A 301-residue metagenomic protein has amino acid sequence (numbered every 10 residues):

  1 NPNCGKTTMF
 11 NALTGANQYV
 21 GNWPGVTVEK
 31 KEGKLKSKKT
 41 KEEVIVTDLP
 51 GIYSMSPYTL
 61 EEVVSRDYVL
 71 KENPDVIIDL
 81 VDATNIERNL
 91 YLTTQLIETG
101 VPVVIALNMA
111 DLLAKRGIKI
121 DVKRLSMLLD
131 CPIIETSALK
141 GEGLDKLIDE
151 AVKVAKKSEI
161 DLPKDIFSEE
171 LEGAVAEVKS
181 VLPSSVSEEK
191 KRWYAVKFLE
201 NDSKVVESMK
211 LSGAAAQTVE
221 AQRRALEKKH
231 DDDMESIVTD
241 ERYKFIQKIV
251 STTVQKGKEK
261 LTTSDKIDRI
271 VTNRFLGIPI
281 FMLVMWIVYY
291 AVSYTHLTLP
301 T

Functional and structural regions predicted by a protein language model:
N1-T47: Conserved G1/Walker A P-loop phosphate-binding module
I45-P57: Switch II (G3) loop of P-loop NTPases
Y68-E72, V76-P132: Conserved C-terminal guanine-recognition region of P-loop GTPase G domains, centered on the G4
A114-G257: Alpha-helical transmembrane helix bundles of large polytopic membrane transport and channel proteins
K256-R269: Cytosolic juxtamembrane amphipathic/interface segments immediately preceding and feeding into a transmembrane helix
I270-R274, I278: Loop-to-transmembrane-helix entry motif
F281-Y290: Hydrophobic core segments of alpha-helical transmembrane domains in multi-pass membrane transport and ion-translocation
T295-T301: Conserved small/polar residues in nucleotide/adenosyl-binding loops
